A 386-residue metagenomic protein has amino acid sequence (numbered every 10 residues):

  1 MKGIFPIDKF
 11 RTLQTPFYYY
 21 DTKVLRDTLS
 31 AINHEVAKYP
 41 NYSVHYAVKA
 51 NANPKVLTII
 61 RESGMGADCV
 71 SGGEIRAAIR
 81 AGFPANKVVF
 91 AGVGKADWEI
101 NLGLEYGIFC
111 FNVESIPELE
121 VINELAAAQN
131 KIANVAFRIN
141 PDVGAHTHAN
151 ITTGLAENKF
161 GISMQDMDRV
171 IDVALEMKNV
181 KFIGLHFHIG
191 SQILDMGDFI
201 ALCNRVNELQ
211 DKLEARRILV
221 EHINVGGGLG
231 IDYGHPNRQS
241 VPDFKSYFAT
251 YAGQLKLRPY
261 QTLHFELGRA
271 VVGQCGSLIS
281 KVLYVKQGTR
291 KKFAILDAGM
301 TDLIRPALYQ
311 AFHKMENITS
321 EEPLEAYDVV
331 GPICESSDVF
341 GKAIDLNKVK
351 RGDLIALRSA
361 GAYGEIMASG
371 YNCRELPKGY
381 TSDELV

Functional and structural regions predicted by a protein language model:
M1-A133, D172-K181, D211-I218, D345 (+1 more regions): A charged N-terminal "starter" segment
G3-I4, F10, Y260-V386: Charged (often Lys/Glu-rich) extended helix/loop segments that serve as interaction or gating elements
L25, K49, S71, G103 (+7 more regions): Conserved, mostly hydrophobic/aromatic
H45, N134, H222, T262 (+1 more regions): Hydrophobic "anchor" residues on beta-strands that sit immediately upstream of conserved functional sites
V48-A52, G73-E74, G94-K95, S115-P117 (+7 more regions): Active-site-proximal loop/turn and secondary-structure-junction residues that shape catalytic pockets, frequently
L57, R80, I100-E105, I122-L125 (+6 more regions): Short acidic, glycine/serine/threonine-rich loops at helix termini
A67-D68, V88, F111, L185 (+3 more regions): Hydrophobic residues within beta-strands of alpha/beta enzymes
D142-Y284, L346, N372: Active-site loop/helix belt of alpha/beta enzymes
